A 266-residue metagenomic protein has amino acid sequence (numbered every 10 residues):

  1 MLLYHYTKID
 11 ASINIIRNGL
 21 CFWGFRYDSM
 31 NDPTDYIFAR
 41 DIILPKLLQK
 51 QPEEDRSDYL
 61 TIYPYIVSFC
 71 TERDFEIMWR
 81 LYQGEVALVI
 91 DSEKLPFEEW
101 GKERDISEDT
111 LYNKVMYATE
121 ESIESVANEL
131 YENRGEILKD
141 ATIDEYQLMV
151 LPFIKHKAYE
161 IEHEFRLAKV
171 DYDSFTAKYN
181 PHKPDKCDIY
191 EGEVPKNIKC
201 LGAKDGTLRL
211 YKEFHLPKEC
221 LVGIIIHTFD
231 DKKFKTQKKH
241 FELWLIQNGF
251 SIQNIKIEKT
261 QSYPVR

Functional and structural regions predicted by a protein language model:
M1-R266: Partner-binding and oligomerization surfaces adjacent to conserved cores of proteins that assemble macromolecular
